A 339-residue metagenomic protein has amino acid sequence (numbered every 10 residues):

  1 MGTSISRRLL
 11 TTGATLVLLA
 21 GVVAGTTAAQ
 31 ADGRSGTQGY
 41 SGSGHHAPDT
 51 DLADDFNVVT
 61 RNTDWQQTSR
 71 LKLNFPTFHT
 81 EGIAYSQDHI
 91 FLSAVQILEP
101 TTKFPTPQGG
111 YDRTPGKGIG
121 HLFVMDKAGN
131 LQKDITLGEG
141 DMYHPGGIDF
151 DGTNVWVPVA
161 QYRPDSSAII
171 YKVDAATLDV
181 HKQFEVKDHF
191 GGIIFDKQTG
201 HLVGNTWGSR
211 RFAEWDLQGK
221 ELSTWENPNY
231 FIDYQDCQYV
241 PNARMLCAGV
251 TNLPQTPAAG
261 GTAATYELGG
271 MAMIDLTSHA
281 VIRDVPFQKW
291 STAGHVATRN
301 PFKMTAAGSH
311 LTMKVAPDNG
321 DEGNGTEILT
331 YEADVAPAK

Functional and structural regions predicted by a protein language model:
M1-D32: Secretory targeting and sorting signals
G39-S69, F91-I135: Beta-propeller domains
G42, L92-K117, A160-P164, V250-L268 (+1 more regions): Short, conserved, GDST-rich strand-edge loop motifs in beta-rich repeat architectures
Q66-L73, N130-G138, D179-E185, K220-N227 (+1 more regions): A short beta-strand motif characteristic of beta-propeller blades
T77-G82, G140-D149, V186-Q198, Y230-Y239 (+1 more regions): Repeated scaffold domains used in trafficking and secretory/extracellular systems, primarily beta-propellers
Q87-H89, G152-T153, Q198-G200, N242-R244 (+1 more regions): Short coil/turn segments that connect the beta-strands within blades of beta-propeller domains
M125-N130, V173-L178, D216-K220, D275-H279: Short loop/turn segments that connect beta-strands within beta-propeller blades
Y230-R283: Loop/turn-rich, solvent-exposed surfaces of beta-rich toroidal or solenoidal domains
